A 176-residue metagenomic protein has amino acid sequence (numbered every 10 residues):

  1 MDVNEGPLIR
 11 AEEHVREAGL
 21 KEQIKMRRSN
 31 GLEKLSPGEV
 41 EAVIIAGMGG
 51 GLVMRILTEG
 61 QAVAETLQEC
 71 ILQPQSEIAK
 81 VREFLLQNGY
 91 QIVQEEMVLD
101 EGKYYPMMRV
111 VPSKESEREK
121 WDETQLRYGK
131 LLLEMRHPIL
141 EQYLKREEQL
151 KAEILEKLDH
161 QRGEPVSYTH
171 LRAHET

Functional and structural regions predicted by a protein language model:
N4-E5: Conserved SAM/SAH-binding beta-strand->alpha-helix loop
I9-S36: S-adenosyl-L-methionine
V40-A46: Short SAM/SAH-binding signature in class I
L52-E59: A short, conserved alpha-helix within the catalytic core of class I
V63-P106: C-terminal substrate-binding/active-site "lid" region of AdoMet-derived donor-dependent transferases
E96-Q149: Substrate-binding/catalytic lobe of Class I Rossmann-like enzymes that use SAM or dcSAM, i.e., the mid-to-C-terminal
L144-K151, L155-L158, R172: Amphipathic alpha-helical coiled-coil segments
T169-T176: Conserved small/polar residues in nucleotide/adenosyl-binding loops
